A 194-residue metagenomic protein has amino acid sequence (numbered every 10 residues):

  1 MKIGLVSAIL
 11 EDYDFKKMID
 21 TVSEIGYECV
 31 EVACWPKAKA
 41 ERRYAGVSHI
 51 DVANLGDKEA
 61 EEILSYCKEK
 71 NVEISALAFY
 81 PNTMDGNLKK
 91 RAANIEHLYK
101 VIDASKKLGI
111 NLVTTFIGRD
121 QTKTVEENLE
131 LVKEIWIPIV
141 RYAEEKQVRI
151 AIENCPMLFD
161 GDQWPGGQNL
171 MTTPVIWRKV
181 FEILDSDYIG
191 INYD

Functional and structural regions predicted by a protein language model:
M1-G4, C67: N-terminal amphipathic alpha-helix/helix-capping segment at the start of soluble metabolic enzymes
K2, Y13, L77, E127-D194: Acidic/histidine-rich catalytic cores of soluble enzymes
I3, T21-Y27: A short, Lys/Arg-enriched amphipathic alpha-helix followed by its capping loop at the start of a domain
S7-D14: Short polar catalytic/cofactor-binding loops
A8, M84, N192: Active-site-adjacent beta-strand anchor residues
F15-I19: Alpha/beta catalytic barrel-like cores
Y27-E28, V32-I137, E144-R149: Structural motif corresponding to the early beta-alpha repeats
